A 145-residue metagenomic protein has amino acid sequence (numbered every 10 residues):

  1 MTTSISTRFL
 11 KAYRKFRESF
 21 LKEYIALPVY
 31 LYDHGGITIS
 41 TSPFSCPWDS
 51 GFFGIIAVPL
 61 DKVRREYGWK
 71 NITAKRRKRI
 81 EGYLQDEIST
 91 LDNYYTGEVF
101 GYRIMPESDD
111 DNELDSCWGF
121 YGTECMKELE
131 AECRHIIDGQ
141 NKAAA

Functional and structural regions predicted by a protein language model:
M1-A145: Acidic interaction surfaces
